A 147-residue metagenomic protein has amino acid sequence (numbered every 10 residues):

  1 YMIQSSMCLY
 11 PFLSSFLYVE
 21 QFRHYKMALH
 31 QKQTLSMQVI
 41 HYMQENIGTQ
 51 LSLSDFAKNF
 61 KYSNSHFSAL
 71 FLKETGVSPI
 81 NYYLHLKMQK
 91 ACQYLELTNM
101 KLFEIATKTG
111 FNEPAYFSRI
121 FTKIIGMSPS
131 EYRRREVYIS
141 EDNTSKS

Functional and structural regions predicted by a protein language model:
Y1-S5, L13-H41, E45, T49 (+2 more regions): Short, Lys/Arg-enriched, Trp-marked, Pro/Gly-tolerant hinge/linker segments that flank
H41-E45, Q50-S54, K73-P114, S118 (+1 more regions): Terminal helix-turn-helix DNA-binding modules in bacterial transcription factors
N59, K108-T109, I124: Residues within the alpha-helical elements of helix-turn-helix
N64-S65, A69, E113-A115: The DNA-contacting recognition helix of HTH DNA-binding domains and analogous helical DNA-recognition elements
